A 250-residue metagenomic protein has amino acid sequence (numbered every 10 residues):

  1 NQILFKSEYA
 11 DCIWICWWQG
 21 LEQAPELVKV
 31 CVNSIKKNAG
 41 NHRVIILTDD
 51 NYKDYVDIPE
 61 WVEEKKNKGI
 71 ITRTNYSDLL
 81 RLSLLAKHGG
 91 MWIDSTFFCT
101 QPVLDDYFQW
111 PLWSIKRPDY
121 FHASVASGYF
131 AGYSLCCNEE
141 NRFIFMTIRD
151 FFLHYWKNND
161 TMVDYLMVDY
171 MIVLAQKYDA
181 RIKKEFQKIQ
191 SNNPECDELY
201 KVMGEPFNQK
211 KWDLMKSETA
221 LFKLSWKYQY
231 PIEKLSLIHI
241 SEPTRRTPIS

Functional and structural regions predicted by a protein language model:
N1, P111-G132, K210, E218 (+3 more regions): ER/Golgi luminal nucleotide-sugar-dependent glycosyltransferases, focusing on the catalytic module
N1-E60, E139: N-terminal anchoring/stem segment of glycosyltransferases
E26-K29, N33, L79, S83 (+2 more regions): A structural signal for well-ordered alpha-helical segments within the folded catalytic domains of diverse enzymes
L47-L79: Active-site-proximal specificity loops/subdomain of glycosyltransferases
T74-D119: GT-A fold catalytic core of metal-dependent nucleotide-sugar glycosyltransferases, centered on the diacidic
Y107-Y165: Conserved catalytic core of nucleotide-sugar-dependent glycosyltransferases
F145-Q229: Catalytic core and acceptor-binding pocket of nucleotide-sugar-dependent glycosyltransferases
I238-S250: Single conserved hydrophobic/aromatic residue that forms the stacking wall/gate of nucleotide- or nucleobase-binding
